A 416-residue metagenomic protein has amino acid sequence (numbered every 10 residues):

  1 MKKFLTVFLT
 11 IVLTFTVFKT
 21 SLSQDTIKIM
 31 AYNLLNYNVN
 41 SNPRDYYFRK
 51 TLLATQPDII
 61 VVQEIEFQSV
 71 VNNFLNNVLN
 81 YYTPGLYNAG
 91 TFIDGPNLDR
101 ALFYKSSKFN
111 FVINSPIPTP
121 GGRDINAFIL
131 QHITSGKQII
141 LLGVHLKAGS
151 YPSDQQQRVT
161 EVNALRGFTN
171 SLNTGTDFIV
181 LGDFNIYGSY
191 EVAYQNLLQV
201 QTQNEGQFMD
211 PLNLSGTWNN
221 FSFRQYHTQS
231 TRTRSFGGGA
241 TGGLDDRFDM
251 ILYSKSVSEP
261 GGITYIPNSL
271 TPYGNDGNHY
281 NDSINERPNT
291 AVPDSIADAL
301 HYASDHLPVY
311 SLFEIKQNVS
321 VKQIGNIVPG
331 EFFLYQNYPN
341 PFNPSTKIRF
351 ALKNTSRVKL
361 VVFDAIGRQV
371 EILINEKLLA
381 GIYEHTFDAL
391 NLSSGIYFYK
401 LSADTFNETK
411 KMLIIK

Functional and structural regions predicted by a protein language model:
M1-D25, V321-K322, T405: Bacterial Sec-dependent N-terminal signal peptides
L13, E161-N163, N318-N326: Short, motif-level signal for alpha-helix interfacial/capping segments enriched in acidic residues and aromatics/proline
F15-T16, Y46, R158, N196 (+2 more regions): Residues in and immediately flanking transmembrane alpha helices
L22, Y81, I324-V328: Short, conserved catalytic or adaptor-binding loops enriched in Gly and charged residues
Q24-N318: Divalent cation-coordinating acidic motifs and surrounding scaffolds that mediate Ca2+/Mg2+/Mn2+/Zn2+-dependent binding
Q317-V319, I415-K416: Extracellular interdomain linker/stem segments of modular secreted and single-pass surface proteins
G325-K416: C-terminal outer-membrane/trafficking sorting elements
